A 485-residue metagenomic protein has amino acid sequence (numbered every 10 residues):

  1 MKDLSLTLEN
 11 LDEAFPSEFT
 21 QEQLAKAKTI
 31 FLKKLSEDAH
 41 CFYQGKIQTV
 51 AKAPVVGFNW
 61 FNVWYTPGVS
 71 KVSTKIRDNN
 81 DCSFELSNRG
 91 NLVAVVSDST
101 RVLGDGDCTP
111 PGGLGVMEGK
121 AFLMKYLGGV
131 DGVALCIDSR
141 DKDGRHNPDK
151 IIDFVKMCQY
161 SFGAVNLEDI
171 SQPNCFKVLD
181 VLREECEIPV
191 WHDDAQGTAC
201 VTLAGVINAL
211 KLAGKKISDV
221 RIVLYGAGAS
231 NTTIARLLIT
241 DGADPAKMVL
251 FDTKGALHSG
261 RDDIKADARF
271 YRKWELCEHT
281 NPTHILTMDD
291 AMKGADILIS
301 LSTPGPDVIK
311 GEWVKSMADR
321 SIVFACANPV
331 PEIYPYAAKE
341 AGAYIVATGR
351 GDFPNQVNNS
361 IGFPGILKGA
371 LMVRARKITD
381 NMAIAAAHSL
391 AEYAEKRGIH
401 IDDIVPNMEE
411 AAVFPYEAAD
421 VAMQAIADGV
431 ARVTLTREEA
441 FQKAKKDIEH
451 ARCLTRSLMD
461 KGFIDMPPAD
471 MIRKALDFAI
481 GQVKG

Functional and structural regions predicted by a protein language model:
K2-I188, Q424, A451-G485: N-terminal ligand-binding/catalytic initiation module
S83-R89, K125-L127, M157-Q159, R183-E184 (+7 more regions): Solvent-exposed alpha-helices and their adjacent loops that cap or buttress functional pockets in soluble metabolic
D98-T100, C108, I137-R140, D169-Q172 (+5 more regions): Short, ordered loop/turn segments at secondary-structure junctions
L103, P111-G128, H192, C200-T303: Glycine-rich phosphate/diphosphate-binding loop of Rossmann-like nucleotide-binding domains
A134, N166-D169, V190-D193, L250 (+4 more regions): General beta-strand structural signal in soluble alpha/beta enzymes
D193-D194, A213, S321-R437, L458 (+1 more regions): Adenosine-phosphate binding glycine-rich loop
R272-Y344, R350-D352: Rossmann-like adenosine-cofactor binding region
